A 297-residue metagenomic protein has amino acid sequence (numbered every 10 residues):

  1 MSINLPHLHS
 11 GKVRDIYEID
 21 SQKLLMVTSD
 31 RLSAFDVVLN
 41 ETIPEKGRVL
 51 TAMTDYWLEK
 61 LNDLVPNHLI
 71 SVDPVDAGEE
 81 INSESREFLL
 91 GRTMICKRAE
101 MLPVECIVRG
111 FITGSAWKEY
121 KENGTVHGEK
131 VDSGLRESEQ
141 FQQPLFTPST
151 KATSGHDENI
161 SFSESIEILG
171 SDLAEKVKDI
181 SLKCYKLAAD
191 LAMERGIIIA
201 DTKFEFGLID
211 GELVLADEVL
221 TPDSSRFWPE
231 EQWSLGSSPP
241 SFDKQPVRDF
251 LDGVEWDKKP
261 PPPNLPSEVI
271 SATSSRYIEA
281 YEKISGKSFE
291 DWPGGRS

Functional and structural regions predicted by a protein language model:
M1-S149, D257-N264, E268-S297: Active-site loop/lid in soluble adenylation, ligation, and acyl-transfer enzymes
K23, M101-P103, G196-I199, D210-V214: Coil-to-beta-strand transition motifs
R48, A52, D172, K176-D179 (+4 more regions): Generic recognition of stable, solvent-exposed alpha-helical segments in well-folded globular domains
V108, I199-V219: Conserved metal-phosphate-binding beta-hairpin within the catalytic cores of diverse ATP-dependent phosphoryl-transfer
E139-S171: A short mid-domain helix/strand-loop element embedded in enzyme catalytic domains that forms or borders the active-site
L169-A200: A long amphipathic alpha-helix within ATP-dependent nucleotide-binding catalytic cores
V219-A280: C-terminal helix-cap and adjacent tail motif
